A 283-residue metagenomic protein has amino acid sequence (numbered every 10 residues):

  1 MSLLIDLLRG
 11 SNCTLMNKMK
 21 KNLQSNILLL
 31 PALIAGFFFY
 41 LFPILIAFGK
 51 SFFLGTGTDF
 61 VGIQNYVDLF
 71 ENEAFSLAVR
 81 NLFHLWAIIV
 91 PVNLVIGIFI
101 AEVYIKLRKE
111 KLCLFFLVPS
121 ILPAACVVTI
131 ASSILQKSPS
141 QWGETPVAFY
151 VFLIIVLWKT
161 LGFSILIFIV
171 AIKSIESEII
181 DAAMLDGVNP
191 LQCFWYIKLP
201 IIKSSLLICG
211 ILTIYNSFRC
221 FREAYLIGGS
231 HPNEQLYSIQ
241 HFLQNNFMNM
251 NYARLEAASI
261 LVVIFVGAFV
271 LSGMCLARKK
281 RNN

Functional and structural regions predicted by a protein language model:
M1-S2, K137: Short regulatory "switch" loops immediately downstream of catalytic or recognition motifs within protein catalytic
S2-K21: Short, Lys/Arg-rich, polar N-terminal cytosolic tail immediately upstream of the first transmembrane signal-anchor
K20-N283: A structural signal for multi-pass alpha-helical bundles of membrane permease subunits that mediate small-molecule
